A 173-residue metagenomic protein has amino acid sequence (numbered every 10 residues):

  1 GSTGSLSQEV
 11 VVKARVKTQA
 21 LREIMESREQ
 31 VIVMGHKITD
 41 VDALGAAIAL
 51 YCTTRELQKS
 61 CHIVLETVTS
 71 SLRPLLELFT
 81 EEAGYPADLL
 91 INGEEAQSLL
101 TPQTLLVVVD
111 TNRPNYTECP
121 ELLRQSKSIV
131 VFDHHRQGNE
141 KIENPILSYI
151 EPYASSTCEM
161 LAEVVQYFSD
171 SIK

Functional and structural regions predicted by a protein language model:
G1-K173: Replace "Mg2+/Mn2+-dependent" with "divalent metal-dependent
